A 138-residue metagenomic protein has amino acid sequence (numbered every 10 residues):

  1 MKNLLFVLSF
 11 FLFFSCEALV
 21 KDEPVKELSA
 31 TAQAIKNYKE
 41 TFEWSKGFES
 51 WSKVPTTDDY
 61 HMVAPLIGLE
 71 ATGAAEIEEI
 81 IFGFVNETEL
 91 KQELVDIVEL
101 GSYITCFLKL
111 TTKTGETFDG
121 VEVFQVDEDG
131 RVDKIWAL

Functional and structural regions predicted by a protein language model:
L4-F13: Sec-dependent N-terminal signal peptides
C16-K46, S50: Short, low-complexity N-terminal intrinsically disordered segments enriched in polar/charged residues
E17-A30, M62, A75-L138: A beta-strand edge to alpha-helix "cap/lid" segment located at domain peripheries
A34-N37, G73, I77: Stable alpha-helical elements in mature extracytoplasmic
I35-Y38, F42-S45, P55-T56, I81 (+2 more regions): Hydrophobic alpha-helical core bundles mediating ligand binding, dimerization, or RNAP-core interactions
V54-P55, V126: Conserved catalytic core of Hanks-type protein kinase domains
D59-T72: A short gly/proline-enriched turn/hairpin at secondary-structure junctions
